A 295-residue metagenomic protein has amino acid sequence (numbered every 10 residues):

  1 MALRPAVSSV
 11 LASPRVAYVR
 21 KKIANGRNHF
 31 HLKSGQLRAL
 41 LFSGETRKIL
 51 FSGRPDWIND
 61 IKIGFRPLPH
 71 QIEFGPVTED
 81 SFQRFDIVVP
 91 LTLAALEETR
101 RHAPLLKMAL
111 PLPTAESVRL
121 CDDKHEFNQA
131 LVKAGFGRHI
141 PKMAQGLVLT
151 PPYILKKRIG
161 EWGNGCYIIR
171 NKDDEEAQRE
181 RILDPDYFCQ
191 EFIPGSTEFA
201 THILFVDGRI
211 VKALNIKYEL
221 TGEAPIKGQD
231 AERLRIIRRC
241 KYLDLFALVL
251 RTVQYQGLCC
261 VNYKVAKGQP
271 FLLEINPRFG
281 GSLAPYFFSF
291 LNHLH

Functional and structural regions predicted by a protein language model:
M1-T46: Membrane-proximal basic amphipathic "stem/tether" segments
A39-L40, G44-D56, V89: Short hydrophobic beta-strand segments
P55-K142: Conserved N-proximal alpha/beta basic substrate-recognition cap immediately N-terminal to, or forming the N-lobe
P67, Q256-K267: A short glycine-rich, hydrophobically flanked beta-strand micro-motif that places a catalytic Asp/Glu for divalent metal
T78-D80, S117-G195, F205-I210, R233-L243: Active-site nucleotide/adenylate-binding loops and adjacent lid/helix of ATP-dependent enzymes
V89, I154-K156, I203, Q269-G281: A short beta-strand motif that forms the metal-chelation/ATP-contact edge of phosphoryl-transfer active sites
E191-Q254, V265, N276-H295: ATP-dependent carboxylate/phosphate-activation module, predominantly the ATP-grasp catalytic core and closely related
